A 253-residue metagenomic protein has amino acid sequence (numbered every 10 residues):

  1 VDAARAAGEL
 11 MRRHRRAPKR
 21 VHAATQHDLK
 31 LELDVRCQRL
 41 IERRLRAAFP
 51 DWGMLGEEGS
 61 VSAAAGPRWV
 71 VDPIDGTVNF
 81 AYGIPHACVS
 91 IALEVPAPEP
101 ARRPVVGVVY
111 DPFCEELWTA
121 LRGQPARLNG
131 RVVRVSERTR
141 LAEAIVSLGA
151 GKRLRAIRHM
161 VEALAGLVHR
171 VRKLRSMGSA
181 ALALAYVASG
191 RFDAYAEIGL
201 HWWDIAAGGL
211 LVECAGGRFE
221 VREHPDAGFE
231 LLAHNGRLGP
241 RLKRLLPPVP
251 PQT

Functional and structural regions predicted by a protein language model:
V1-I74, R244, P251-T253: N-terminal subdomain of lithium-sensitive/metallo-dependent phosphomonoesterases centered on the IMPase/IPPase/PAP
A7-M11, D34, L45, T77 (+6 more regions): Residue-level signal for inorganic ion chemistry
R16, A120-Q124, D226-A227: A short, compositionally biased
V35, E58, P73-G76, P112 (+2 more regions): Generic detector of well-ordered alpha-helical packing
A64-R127: DPxDG-like acidic metal-binding loop motif
R134-T253: An extended, acidic
